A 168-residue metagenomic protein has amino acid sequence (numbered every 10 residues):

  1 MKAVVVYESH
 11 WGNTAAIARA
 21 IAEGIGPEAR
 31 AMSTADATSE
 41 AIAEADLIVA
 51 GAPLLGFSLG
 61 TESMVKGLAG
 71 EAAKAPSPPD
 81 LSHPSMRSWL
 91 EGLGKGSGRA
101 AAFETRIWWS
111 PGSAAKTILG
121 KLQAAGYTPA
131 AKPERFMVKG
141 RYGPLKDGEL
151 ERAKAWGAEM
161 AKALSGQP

Functional and structural regions predicted by a protein language model:
M1-G26: N-terminal beta1-alpha1 ligand-phosphate binding loop
K2-V4, R30, A101: A structural signal for isolated positions on well-ordered beta-strands in alpha/beta enzyme cores
H10, A75-P78, S82, Y142-L145 (+1 more regions): Residue-level preference for long, well-ordered alpha-helices that form the structural scaffold of enzyme catalytic
R19-E23, P27, E91, G120 (+2 more regions): Short, well-ordered alpha-helices that flank and scaffold nucleotide-derived cofactor binding pockets
P27-A35: Short gly/ser/thr-rich secondary-structure transition/capping motifs
T34-T128: Helix-loop-strand module that forms the ligand-binding subsite of alpha/beta enzymes
T128-P168: Glycine-rich phosphate/pyrophosphate-binding loop and the adjoining helix
